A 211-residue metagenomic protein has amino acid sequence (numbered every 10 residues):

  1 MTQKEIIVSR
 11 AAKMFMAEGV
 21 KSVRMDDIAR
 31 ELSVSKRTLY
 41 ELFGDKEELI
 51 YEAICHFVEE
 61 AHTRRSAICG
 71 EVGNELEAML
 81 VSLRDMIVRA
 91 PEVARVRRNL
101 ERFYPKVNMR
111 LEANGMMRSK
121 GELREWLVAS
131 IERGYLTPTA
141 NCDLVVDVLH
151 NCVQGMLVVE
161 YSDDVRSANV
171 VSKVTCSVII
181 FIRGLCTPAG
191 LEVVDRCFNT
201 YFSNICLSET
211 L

Functional and structural regions predicted by a protein language model:
M1-E18, S22-V34, E47-Y51: Basic, helix-initiating cap at the start of DNA-binding domains
M16, Y40-G44, E52, H56 (+1 more regions): Base-recognition residues in the alpha-helical recognition helix of bacterial helix-turn-helix
R37: Key DNA-contact positions within bacterial/archaeal DNA-binding proteins
E52, T63-V96, V146-L149, V171: Hydrophobic alpha-helical connector segments
D85-A113, R124-E125, V158-V159, V194-F198: Amphipathic alpha-helical segments used for helix-helix packing
V107-Y135, C142-V158, S172: Amphipathic alpha-helical packing segments from all-alpha helical-bundle domains
V128-A129, S167-L211: C-terminal peripheral helix-coil segments that are non-catalytic and often amphipathic
